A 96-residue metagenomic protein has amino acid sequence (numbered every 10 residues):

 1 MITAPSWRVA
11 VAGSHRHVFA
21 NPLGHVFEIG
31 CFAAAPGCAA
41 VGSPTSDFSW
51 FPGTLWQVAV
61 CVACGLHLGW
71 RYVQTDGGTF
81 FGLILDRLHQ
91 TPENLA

Functional and structural regions predicted by a protein language model:
M1-A96: A short Gly-Trp-Pro
